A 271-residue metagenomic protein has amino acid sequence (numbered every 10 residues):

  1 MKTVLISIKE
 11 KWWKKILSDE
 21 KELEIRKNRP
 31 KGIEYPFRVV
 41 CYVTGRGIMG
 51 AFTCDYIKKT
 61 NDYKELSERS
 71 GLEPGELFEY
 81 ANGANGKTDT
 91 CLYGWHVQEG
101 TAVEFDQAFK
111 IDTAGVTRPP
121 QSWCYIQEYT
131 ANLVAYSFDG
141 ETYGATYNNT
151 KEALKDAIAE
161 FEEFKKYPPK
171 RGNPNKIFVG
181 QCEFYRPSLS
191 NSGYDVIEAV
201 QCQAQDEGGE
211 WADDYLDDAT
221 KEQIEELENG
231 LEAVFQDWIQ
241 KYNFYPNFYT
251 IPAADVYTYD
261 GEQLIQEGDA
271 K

Functional and structural regions predicted by a protein language model:
M1-T130: Structured alpha/beta reader/binder surfaces that contact nucleic acids or chromatin modification marks
I8-K9, Y42-T44, F138, T146 (+2 more regions): Short His-Asn-centered micro-motif
E10, G45, Y56, T101 (+4 more regions): Short, flexible loop/turn elements at secondary-structure junctions
T130-Y143: Short aromatic-glycine-(Arg/Gly/Cys) micro-motifs in beta-strand/loop hairpins
G140, A145-N149, I239, N243: Extended interaction regions within the primary functional domain
N148-P168: A short, charged, amphipathic alpha-helix used as a generic interaction element across diverse proteins
F164-A270: Short, mixed-charge low-complexity intrinsically disordered segments
